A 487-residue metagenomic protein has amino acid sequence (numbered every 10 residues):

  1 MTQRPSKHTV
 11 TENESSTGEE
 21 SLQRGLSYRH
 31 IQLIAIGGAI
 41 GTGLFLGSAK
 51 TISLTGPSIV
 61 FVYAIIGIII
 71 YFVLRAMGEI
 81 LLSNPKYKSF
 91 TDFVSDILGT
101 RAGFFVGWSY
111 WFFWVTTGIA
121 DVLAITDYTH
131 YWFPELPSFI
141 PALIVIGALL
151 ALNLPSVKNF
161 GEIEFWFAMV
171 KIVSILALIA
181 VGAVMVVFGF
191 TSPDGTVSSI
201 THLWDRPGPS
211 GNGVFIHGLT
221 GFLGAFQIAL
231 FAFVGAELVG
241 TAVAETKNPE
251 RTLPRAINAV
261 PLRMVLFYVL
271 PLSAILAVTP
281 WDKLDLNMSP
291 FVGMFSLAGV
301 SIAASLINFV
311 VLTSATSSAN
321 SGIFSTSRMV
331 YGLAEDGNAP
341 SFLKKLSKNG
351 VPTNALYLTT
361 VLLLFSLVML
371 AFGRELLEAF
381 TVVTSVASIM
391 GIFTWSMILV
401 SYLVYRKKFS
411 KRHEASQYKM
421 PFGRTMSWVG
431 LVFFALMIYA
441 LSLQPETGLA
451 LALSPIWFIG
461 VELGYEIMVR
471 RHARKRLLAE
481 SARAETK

Functional and structural regions predicted by a protein language model:
M1-G47, S53-S58, I70-Y71, R75 (+4 more regions): Membrane-interface "cap" regions at the ends of multi-pass membrane proteins
Q3-R4, H8-G18, T91-S95, V122-A142 (+5 more regions): Helix-loop-helix connectors at the membrane interface of multi-pass transporters/channels
T17-L22, I59-V60, P134-P137, M169-F309: Helix-loop-helix junctions that connect adjacent transmembrane segments in multi-pass membrane transporters
Q23, L46-A142, V260-V265, V269 (+1 more regions): Extracellular loop-to-transmembrane helix junctions
K86, S109-A124, F233-T246, A304-S341 (+2 more regions): Membrane-helix boundary/coupling elements in multi-pass transport proteins
D92-S95, G99, Y131, P207-G213 (+2 more regions): TM-loop-TM module centered on a large, flexible mid-protein loop between adjacent transmembrane helices in multi-pass
T126, F139-S198, V234, I257-P261 (+3 more regions): Membrane-interface loop-to-helix entry segments
W166-F167, L343-V351, I392-Q444, K475 (+1 more regions): C-terminal membrane-solvent junction of multi-pass transporters and transport-like membrane proteins
